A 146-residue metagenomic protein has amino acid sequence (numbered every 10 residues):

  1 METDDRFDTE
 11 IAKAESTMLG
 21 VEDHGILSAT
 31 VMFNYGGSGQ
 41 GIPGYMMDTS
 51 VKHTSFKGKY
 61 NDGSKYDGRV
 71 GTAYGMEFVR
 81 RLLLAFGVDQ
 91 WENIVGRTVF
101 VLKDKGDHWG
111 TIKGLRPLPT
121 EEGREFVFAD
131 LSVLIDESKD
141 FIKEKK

Functional and structural regions predicted by a protein language model:
M1-K146: Short beta-rich binding modules
